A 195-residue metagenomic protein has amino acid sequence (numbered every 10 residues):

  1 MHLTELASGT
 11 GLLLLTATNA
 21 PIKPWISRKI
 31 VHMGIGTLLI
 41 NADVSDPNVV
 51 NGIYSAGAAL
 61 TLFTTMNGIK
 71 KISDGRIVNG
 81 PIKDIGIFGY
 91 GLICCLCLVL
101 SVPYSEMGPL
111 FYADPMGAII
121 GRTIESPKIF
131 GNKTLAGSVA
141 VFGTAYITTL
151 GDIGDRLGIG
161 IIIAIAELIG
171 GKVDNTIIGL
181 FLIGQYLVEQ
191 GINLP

Functional and structural regions predicted by a protein language model:
H2-A7, L14-I53, T61-P195: Interhelical loop and helix-boundary elements at the membrane-water interface of polytopic inner-membrane proteins
